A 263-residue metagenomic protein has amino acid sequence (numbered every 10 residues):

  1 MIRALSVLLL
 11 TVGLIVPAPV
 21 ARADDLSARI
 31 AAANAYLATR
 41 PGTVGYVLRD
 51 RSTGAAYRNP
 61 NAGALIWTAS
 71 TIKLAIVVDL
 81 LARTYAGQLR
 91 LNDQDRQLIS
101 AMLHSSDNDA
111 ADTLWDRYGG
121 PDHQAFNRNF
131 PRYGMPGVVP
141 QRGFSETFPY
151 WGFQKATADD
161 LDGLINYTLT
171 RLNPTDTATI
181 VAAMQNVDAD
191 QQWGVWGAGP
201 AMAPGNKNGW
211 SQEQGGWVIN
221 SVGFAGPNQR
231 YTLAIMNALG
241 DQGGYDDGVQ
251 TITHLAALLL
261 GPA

Functional and structural regions predicted by a protein language model:
A4, L8-V16, V20-A64, L258-P262: Beta-lactamase-like hydrolase cores
D24-N34, R40, L172-Q185, G216-A263: Structured C-terminal helix/loop/strand segments within mature extracytoplasmic catalytic/sensor domains
T43, W115-L172: Mid-domain, small-residue-enriched loop/turn segments at the edges of structured enzyme/sensor domains
R49-R51, L103-D107, L114-Y118, G134-M135 (+5 more regions): Active-site-proximal beta-strand/loop segments in catalytic clefts of secreted hydrolases
G54, L65-L89, M102, L233: Active-site SXXK
V78-A86, D116, G163-T170, A257 (+1 more regions): Short glycine/serine- and small hydrophobic-enriched flexible loop segments
Y85-P136: Conserved catalytic neighborhood of penicillin-recognizing serine enzymes
W151-Q212: A conserved catalytic-loop motif detector
